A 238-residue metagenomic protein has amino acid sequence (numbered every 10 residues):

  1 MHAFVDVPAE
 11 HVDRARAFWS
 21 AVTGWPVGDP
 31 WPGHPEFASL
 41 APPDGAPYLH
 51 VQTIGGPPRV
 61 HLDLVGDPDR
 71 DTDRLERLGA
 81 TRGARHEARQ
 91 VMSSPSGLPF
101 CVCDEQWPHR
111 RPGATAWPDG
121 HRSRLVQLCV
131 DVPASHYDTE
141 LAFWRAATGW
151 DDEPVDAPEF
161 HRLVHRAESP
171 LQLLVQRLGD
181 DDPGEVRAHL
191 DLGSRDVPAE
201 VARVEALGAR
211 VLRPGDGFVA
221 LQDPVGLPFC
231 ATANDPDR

Functional and structural regions predicted by a protein language model:
M1, G28, P58-W107: Extended, hydrophobic interaction surfaces within ordered domains
M1-P47, R70, R77, G83 (+6 more regions): Core segments of cupin and vicinal oxygen chelate
M1-R16, V60-H61, C103-A142, A147 (+2 more regions): N-terminal beta-strand motif that seeds the catalytic metal site of vicinal oxygen chelate
E10, G56, V65-D67, S135 (+1 more regions): Short, surface-exposed acidic/glycine-rich loop or hinge patches that mediate macromolecular interfaces
T23-V60, P99-Q106, D151-A188, D223-P224 (+1 more regions): Conserved short beta-strand elements that form part of the metal-binding/catalytic scaffold of enzyme active sites
H50-T53, L62-L64, R82-G83, V211-L212: Alpha-helix C-terminal capping segments
H189-V197, R203, R210-P214, A220-D237: C-terminal functional regions that serve as terminal interaction/effector modules
